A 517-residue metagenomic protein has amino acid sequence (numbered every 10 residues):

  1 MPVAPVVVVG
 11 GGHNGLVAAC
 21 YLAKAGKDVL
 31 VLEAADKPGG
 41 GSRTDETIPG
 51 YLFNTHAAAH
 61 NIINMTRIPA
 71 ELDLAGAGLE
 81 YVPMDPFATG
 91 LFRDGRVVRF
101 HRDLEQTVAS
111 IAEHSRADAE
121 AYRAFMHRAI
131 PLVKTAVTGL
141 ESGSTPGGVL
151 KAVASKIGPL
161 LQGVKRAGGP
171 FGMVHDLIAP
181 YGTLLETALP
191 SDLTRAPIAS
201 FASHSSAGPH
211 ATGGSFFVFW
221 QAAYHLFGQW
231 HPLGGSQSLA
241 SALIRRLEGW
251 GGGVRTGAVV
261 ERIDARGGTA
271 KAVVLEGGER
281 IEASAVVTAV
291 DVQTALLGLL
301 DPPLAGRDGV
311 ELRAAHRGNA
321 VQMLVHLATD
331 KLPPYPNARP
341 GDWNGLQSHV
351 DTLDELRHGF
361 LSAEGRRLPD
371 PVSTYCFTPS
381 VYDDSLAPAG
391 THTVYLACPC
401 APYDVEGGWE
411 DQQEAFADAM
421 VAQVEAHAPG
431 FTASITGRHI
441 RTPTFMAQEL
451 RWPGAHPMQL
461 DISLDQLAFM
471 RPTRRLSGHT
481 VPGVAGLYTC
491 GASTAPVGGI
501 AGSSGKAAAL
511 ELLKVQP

Functional and structural regions predicted by a protein language model:
M1-K37, G41-S42, I111-A112, A117 (+3 more regions): Structural core of flavin- and non-heme-iron oxidoreductases, emphasizing the beta-strand/alpha-helix scaffold
P2-G147: N-terminal glycine-rich phosphate/pyrophosphate-binding loop and immediately adjacent elements
A57, A492-L513: A conserved FAD-binding loop/helix module that cradles the flavin
Q106, E113, Q293-G298, A328 (+2 more regions): Conserved FAD/dinucleotide-binding core of flavoprotein oxidoreductases
S115, L332-P333, E364-P371, W409-Q448: Flavin-binding catalytic cores
I130-W250, G257, W452-A468: Active-site/ligand-binding neighborhood in enzyme catalytic cores
S191-S206, P369-F377, G430-A495: A glycine-rich dinucleotide-binding beta-alpha-beta segment and adjacent secondary-structure elements that constitute
V259-A387: Mid-domain catalytic core of redox enzymes that form a hydrophobic substrate pocket/lid adjacent to a catalytic redox
